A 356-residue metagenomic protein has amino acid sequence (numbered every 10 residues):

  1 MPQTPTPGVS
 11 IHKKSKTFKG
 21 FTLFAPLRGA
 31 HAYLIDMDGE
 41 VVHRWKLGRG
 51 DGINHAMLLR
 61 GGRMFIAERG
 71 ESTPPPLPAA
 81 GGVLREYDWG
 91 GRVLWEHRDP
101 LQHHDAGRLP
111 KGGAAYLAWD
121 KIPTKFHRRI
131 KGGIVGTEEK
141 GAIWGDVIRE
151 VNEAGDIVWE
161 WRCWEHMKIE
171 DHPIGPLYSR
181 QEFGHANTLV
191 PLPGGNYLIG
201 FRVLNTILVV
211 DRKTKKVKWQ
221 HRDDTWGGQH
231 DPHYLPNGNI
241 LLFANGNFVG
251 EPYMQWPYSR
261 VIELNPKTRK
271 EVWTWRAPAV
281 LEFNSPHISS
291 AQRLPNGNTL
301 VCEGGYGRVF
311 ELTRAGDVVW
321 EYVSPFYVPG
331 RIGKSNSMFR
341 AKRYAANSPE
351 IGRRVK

Functional and structural regions predicted by a protein language model:
M1-K356: Histidine-/acidic-rich catalytic cores in large beta-rich domains
